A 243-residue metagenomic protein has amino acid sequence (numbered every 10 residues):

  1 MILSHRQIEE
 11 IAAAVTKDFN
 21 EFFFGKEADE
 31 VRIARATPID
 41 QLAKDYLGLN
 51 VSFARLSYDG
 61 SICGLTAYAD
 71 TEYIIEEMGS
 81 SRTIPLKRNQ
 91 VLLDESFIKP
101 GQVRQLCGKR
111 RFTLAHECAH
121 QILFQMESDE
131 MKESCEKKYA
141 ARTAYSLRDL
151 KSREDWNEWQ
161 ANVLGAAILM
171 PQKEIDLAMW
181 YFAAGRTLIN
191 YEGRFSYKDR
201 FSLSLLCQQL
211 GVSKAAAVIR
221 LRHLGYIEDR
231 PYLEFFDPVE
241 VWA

Functional and structural regions predicted by a protein language model:
M1-A243: Active-site hotspot residues in diverse enzymes, especially metal/ion-binding acidic/histidine motifs
